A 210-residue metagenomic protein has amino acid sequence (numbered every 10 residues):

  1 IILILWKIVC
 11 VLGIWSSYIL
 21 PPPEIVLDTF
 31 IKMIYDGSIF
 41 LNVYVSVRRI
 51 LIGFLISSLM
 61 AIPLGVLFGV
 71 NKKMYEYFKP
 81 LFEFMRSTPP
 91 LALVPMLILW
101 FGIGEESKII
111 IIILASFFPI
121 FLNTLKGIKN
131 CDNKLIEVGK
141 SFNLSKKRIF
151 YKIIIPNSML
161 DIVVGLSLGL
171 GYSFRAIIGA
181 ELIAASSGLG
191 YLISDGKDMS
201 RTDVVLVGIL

Functional and structural regions predicted by a protein language model:
I1-C10: N-terminal signal-anchor/first transmembrane alpha helix
I8, I50, F54-V66, V70 (+5 more regions): Hydrophobic positions within alpha-helical transmembrane segments of bacterial inner-membrane proteins
L12-L55: Periplasmic/extracellular loop-to-transmembrane helix junction in inner-membrane transport proteins
L41-R49, L99-I120, S158, V163 (+1 more regions): Loop-to-helix entry region at the N-terminal start of transmembrane alpha-helices in multi-pass membrane transporters
I62-I98, I109-I112, L122-K126, E137: Cytoplasmic-entry segments and transmembrane alpha-helices of multi-pass inner-membrane transporters
I110, L114, K146-I178, L206: Transmembrane alpha-helices
I128-C131, V138-S158, D198: Short helix-to-coil transition segments within interhelical loops that connect adjacent transmembrane helices
G190-L210: Hydrophobic alpha-helical transmembrane segments of polytopic membrane proteins
